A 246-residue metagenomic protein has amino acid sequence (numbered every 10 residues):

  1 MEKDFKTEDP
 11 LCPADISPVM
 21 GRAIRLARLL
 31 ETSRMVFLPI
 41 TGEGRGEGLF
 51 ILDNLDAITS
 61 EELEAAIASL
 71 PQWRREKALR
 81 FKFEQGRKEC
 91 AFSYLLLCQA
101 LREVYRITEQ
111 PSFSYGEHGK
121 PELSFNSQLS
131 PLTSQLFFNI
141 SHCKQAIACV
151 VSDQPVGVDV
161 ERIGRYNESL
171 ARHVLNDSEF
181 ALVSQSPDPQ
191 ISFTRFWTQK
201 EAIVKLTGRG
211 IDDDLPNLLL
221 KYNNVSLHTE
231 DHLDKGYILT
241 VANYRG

Functional and structural regions predicted by a protein language model:
E2, I16-I40, G48-G246: Core catalytic alpha/beta fold that binds nucleotide/phospho-ligands
K6: Extracytoplasmic copper-binding redox domains, predominantly the cupredoxin/blue-copper superfamily
